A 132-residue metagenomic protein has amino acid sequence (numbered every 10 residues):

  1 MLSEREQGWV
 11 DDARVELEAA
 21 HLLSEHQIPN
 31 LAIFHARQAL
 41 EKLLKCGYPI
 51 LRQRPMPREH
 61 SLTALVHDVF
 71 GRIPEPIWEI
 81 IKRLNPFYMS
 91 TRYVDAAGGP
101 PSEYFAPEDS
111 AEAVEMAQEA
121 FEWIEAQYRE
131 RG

Functional and structural regions predicted by a protein language model:
M1-G132: Terminal alpha-helical segments
